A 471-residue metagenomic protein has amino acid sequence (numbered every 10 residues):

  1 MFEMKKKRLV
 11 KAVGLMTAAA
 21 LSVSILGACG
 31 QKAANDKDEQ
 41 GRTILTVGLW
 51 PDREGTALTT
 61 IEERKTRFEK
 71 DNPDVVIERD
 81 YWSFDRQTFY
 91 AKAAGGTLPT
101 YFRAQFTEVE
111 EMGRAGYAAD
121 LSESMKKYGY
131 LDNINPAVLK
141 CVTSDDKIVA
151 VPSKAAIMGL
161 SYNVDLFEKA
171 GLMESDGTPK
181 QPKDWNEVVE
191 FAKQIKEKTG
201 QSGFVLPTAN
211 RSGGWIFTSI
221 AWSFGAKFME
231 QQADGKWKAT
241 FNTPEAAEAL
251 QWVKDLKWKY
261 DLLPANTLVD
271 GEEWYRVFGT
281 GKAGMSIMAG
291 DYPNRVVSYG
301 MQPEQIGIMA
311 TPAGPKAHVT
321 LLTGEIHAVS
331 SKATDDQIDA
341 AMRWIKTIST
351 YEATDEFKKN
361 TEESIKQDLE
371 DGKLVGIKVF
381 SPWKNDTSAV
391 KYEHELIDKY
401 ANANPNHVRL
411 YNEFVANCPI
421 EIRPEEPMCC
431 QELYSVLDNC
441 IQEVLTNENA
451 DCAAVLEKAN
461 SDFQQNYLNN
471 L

Functional and structural regions predicted by a protein language model:
F2-A115, M125-Y130, E174, D336 (+3 more regions): Conserved N-terminal structural module of periplasmic/extracytoplasmic solute-binding proteins
A33-A34, S144-S153, M158, E168 (+3 more regions): Extracytoplasmic/periplasmic solute-binding protein
V75, A93-A104, Y117-A119, Q201-S202 (+2 more regions): Alpha-to-beta junction loops
D80-F89, T107, K183-E187, A265-T280: Short helix-initiation/N-cap motifs at beta->coil->alpha
K92, A119-I134, G177-Q181, F204 (+3 more regions): Short, solvent-exposed loop/beta-turn-alpha elements that line the ligand-binding surface or hinge of extracytoplasmic
Q105-G159, D165-E168, N186-F191, T199 (+3 more regions): Hinge/lid segment of periplasmic solute-binding proteins
E187-Q194, D234-T267, G307, T311: Glycine-centered hinge/linker elements that transmit conformational signals in sensory and ligand-binding systems
Y292-Q302, K316-L321, A328-S435: C-terminal lobe and pocket-closing loops of periplasmic/extracytoplasmic Venus-flytrap solute-binding proteins
